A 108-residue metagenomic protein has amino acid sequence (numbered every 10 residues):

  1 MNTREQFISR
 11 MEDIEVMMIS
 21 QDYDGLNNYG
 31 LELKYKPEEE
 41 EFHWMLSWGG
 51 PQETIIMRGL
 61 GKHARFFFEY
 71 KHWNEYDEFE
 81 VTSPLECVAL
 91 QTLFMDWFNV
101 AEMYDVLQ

Functional and structural regions predicted by a protein language model:
M1-S20, K62-Q108: Mixed-charge, Lys/Arg-enriched low-complexity segments
M1-W48: Negatively charged, low-complexity tracts enriched in Asp/Glu with abundant Ser/Thr
Y35-P37, G50, W97, L107: Generic low-complexity, intrinsically disordered sequence content enriched in small uncharged/hydrophobic residues
E39-E78: Acidic, low-complexity, intrinsically disordered interaction modules
